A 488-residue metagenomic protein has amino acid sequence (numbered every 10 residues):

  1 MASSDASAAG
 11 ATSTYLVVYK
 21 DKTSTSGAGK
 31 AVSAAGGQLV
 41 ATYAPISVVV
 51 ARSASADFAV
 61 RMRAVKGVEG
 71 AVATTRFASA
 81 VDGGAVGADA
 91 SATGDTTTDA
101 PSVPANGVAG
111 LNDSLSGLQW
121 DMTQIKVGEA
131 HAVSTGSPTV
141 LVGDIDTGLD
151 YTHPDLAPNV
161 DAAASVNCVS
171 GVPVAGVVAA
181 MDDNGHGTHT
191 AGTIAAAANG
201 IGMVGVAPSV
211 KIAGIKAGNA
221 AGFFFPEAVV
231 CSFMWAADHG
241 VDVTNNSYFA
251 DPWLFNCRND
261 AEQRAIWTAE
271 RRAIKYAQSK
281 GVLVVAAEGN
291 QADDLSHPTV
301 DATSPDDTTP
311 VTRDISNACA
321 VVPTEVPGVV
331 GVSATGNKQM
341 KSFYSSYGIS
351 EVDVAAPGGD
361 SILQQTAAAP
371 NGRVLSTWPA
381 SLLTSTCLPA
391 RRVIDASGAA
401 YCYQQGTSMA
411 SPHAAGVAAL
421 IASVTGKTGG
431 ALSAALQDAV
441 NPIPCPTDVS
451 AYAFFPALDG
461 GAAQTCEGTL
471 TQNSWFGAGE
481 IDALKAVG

Functional and structural regions predicted by a protein language model:
M1-S3: Secretory targeting and sorting signals
A8, G29-S116, N337-K338: Autoinhibitory propeptides
L16-S24: Short, surface-exposed ligand-recognition loops at beta-strand->loop->(often short) alpha-helix junctions that present
L16-V17, V40-A41, V49-V50, L141-I145 (+10 more regions): Structural recognition of the beta-strand scaffold that forms the well-ordered cores of secreted hydrolase catalytic
L39-A41, V204, G240-Y248, A400-Y401 (+1 more regions): C-terminal subdomain of the subtilisin-like protease fold in secreted/lumenal serine endopeptidases
D95, A100-K211, G218, F223 (+7 more regions): Active-site core segment of subtilase-fold serine proteases
D146, V282, T309-L420, E480-K485: Extracellular S/T/G-rich loop segment that most often corresponds to the catalytic His/Ser-adjacent loop
E262-L283, A318-G328: Catalytic-core regions built around general acid/base machinery
